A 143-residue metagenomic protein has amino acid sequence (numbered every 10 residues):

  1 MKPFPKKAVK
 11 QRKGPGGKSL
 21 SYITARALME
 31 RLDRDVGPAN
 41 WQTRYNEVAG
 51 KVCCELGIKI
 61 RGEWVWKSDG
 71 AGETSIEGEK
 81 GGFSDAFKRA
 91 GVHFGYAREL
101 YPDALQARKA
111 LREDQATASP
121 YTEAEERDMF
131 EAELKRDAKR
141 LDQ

Functional and structural regions predicted by a protein language model:
P3-F4, K10-G17, A107-Q143: Interfaces that engage single-stranded nucleic acids at replication/repair/recombination sites
K6-Q11, A39-T43: Generic structural motif
K18, I23-Y121: Positively charged, aromatic-enriched nucleic acid-contacting surfaces
